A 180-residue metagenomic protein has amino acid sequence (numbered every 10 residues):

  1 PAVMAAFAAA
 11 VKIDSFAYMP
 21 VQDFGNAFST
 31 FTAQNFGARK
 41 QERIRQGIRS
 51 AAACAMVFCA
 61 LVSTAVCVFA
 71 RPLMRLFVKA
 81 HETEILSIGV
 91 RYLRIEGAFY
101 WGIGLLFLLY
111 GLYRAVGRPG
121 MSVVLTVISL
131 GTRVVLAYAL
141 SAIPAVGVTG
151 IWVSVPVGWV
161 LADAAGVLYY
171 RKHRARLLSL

Functional and structural regions predicted by a protein language model:
P1-F16, G89-L93, W152: Small-residue hotspots at the loop-to-helix junctions and early N-terminal turns of transmembrane alpha-helices
A2-V3, P119-M121, G147-V148: Membrane-helix interface segments
A6-A70, I103-L125: Small-residue-rich hydrophobic transmembrane alpha-helices
V21, R133, V167-Y170: Catalytic cores of transferase enzymes with a strong primary signal for eukaryotic protein kinases
T32-F99, A142-L180: Short alpha-helical transmembrane segments in multi-pass integral membrane proteins
T132-S141: Transmembrane alpha-helical segments of integral membrane proteins
